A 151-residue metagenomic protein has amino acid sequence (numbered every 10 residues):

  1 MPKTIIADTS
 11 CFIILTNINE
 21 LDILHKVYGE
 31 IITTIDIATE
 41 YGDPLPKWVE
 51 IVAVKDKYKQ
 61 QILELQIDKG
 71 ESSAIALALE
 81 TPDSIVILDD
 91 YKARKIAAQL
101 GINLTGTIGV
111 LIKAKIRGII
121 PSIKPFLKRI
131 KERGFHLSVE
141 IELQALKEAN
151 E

Functional and structural regions predicted by a protein language model:
P2-S84, R94, L100-I102, P125: Active-site-proximal, substrate-binding regions of enzyme catalytic domains and RNA-binding/basic surfaces
I35-I37, D43, R94-E151: Acidic, PIN/NYN-like endoribonuclease modules and their adjacent C-terminal/linker elements
I87-L88: Short beta-strand scaffold positions
Y91: Short, ordered loop/turn segments at secondary-structure junctions
